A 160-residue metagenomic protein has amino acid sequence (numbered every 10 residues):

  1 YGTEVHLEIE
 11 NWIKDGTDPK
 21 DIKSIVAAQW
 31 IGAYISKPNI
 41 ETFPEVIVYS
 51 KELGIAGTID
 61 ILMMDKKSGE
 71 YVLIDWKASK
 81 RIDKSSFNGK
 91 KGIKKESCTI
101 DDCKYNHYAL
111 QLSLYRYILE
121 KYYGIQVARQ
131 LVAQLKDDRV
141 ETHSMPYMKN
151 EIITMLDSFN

Functional and structural regions predicted by a protein language model:
Y1-T58, M64: Metal-dependent nuclease catalytic cores that hydrolyze phosphodiester bonds in DNA/RNA, characterized by
H6, I59-D65, G69-S85, G89-K95 (+1 more regions): Conserved catalytic cores of phosphodiester-cleaving nucleases, focusing on short active-site segments
D15-G16, C98-C103: Surface-exposed cleft-lining segments at the edges of enzyme active sites
F43, V72-D75, R129-V132: A structural signal for short, well-ordered beta-strand segments and their strand-loop junctions that often border
Y49, A78-R81, D137-D138: Short, solvent-exposed loop/turn segments at secondary-structure junctions
K51-E52, K94-C98: Gram-negative outer-membrane beta-barrel domains
G54-A56, G69-Y71, V140-T142: Short, mixed charged/polar active-site loops that provide acid/base catalysis or chelate metal/phosphate cofactors
D101-N160: Metal-dependent nuclease catalytic regions and adjoining charged, substrate-binding loops involved in nucleic-acid end
